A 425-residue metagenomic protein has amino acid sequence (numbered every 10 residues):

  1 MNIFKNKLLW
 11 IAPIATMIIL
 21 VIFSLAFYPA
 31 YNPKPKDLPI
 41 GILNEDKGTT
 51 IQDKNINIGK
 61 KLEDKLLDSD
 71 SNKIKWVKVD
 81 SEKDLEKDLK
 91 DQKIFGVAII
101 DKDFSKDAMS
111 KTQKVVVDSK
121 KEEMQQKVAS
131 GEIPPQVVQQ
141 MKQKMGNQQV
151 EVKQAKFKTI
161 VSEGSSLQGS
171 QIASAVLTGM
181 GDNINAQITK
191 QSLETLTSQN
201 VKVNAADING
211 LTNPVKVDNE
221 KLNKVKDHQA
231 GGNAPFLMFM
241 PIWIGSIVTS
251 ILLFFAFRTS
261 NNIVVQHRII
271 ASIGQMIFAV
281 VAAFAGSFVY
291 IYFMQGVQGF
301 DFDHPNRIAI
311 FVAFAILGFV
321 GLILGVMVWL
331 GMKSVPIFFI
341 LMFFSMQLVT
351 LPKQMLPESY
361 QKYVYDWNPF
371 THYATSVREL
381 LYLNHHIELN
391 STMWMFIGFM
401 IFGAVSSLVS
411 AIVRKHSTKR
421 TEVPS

Functional and structural regions predicted by a protein language model:
N2, K202-A205, Q266-M276, M294-P305 (+1 more regions): Short juxtamembrane and helix-loop transition motifs at transmembrane-helix boundaries in membrane proteins
N2-A230, V423-S425: Extracytoplasmic/periplasmic domains immediately adjacent to an N-terminal transmembrane anchor in multi-pass membrane
W10-A12, G231-P241, I270-F278, R307-A309 (+1 more regions): Transmembrane alpha-helices of multi-pass eukaryotic membrane proteins
L20-Y28, G245-A256, Q347, L351 (+1 more regions): Membrane-embedded alpha-helices of multi-pass membrane proteins, especially ion channels and transporters
D218-W243, Q266-R268: Cytosolic-side membrane-insertion boundary helix
N233-A256, I401-F402: Selective detector of the "anchor" transmembrane alpha-helix that sits immediately C-terminal
G245-F288, Y292-Q298: Juxtamembrane interface at the cytosolic side of transmembrane helices
V281, V289-S425: Membrane-spanning alpha-helical segments of multipass transporters and channels
